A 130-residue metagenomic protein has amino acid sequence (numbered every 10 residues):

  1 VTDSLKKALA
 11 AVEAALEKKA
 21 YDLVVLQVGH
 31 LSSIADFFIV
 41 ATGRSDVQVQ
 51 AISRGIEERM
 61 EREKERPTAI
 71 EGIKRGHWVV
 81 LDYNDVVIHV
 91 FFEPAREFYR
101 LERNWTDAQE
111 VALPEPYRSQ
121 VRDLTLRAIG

Functional and structural regions predicted by a protein language model:
V1-H30, V47-A51, E58, E71-G72 (+2 more regions): Long, contiguous binding/interaction regions
S33: P-loop NTPase catalytic core of nucleic-acid-dependent motor ATPases
V40-T42: Short hydrophobic/aromatic beta-strand micro-patches that form the beta-sheet surface supporting nucleotide- or nucleic
R62-I70: Active-site phosphate-binding and catalytic loops of NTP-dependent enzymes
L81-Y83: Active-site beta-strand termini and strand-to-loop segments that position acidic
